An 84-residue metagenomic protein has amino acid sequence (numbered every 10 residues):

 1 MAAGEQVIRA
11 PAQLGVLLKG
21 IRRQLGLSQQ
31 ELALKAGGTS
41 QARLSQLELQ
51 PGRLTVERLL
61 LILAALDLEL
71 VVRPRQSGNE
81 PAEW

Functional and structural regions predicted by a protein language model:
A2-A3, A64, V71-W84: Short, charged recognition helix plus adjacent turn of helix-turn-helix-like nucleic-acid-binding domains
A2-Q24: A short, Lys/Arg-rich alpha-helix, primarily the initiator
L17, S28, T55-R58: Residues that mark the N-terminal boundary/hinge immediately upstream of a DNA-recognition element
R23, G37, L49-Q50: Residue-level detection of the helix-turn-helix DNA-binding "recognition helix"
R23, L34, A64: Short polybasic/polar patches that bind polyanions
L27-S45: Short alpha-helical DNA-recognition segment
Q50-L63: Short, basic-rich loop-to-helix N-cap that marks the start of a DNA-contacting helix
